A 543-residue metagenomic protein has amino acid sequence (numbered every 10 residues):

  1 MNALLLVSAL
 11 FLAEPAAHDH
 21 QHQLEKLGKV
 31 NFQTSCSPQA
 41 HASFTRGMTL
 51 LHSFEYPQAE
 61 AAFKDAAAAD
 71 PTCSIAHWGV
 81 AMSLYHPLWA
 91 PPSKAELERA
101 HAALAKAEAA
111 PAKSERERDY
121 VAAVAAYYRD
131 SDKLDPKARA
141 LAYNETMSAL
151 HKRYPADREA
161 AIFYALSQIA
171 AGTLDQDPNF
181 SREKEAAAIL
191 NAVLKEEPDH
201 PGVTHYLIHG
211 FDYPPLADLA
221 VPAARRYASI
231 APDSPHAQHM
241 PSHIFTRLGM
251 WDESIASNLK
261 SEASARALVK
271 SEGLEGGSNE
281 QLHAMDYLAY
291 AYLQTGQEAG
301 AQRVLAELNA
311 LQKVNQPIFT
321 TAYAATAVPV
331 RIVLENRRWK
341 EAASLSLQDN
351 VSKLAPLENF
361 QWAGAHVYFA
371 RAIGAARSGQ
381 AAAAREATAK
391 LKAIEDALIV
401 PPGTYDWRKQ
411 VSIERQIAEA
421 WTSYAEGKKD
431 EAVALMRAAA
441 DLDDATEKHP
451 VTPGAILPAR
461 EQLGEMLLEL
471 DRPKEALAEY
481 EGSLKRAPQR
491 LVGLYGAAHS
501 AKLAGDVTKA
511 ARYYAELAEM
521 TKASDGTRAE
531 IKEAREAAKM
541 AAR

Functional and structural regions predicted by a protein language model:
A16-A156, F163-D199, T204-D233, Q238-L248 (+10 more regions): Short coil/linker segments at helix-helix boundaries
S74, A81, Y85, S93-A109 (+8 more regions): TPR/TPR-like (Sel1-like) alpha-helical repeat modules
S83, S167, A171-L174, G210 (+11 more regions): TPR/TPR-like alpha-solenoid repeats
E414, V433-L484: Generic long, charged, amphipathic alpha-helical segments
Q462-K532: C-terminal structured "cap/appendage" subdomains that terminate the fold
